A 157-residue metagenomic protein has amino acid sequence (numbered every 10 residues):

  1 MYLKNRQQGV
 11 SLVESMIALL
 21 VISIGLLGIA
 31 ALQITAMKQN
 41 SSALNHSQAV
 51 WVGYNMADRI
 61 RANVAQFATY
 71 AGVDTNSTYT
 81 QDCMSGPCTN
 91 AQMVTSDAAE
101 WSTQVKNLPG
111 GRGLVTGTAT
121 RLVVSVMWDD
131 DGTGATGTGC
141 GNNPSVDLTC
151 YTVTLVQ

Functional and structural regions predicted by a protein language model:
M1-S11: N-terminal leader/signal peptides at the extreme start of proteins
Q7-Q8, Q33, Q48: Glutamine-centric residue-chemistry signal
V21-N40: C-terminal juxtamembrane segment of a hydrophobic transmembrane alpha-helix
K38-L44, W51-Q157: Flexible, low-complexity segments enriched in proline/glycine/serine and punctuated by aromatic residues
